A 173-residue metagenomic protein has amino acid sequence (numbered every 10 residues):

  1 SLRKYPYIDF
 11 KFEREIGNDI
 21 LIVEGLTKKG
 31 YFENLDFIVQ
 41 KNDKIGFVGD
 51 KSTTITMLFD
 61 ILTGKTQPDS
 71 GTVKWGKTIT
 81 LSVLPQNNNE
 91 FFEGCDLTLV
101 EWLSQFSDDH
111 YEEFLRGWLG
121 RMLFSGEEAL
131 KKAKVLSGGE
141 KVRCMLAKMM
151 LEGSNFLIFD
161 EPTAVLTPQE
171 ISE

Functional and structural regions predicted by a protein language model:
S1-N34, I38-K41: Coupling and communication elements adjacent to P-loop NTPase active sites across diverse families
K44, G49-D50, T54-Y111, L115: ABC ATPase nucleotide-binding domain signature region
K51, S137, T167: ABC transporter NBD signature
I55, K141-C144, I171: ABC ATPase nucleotide-binding domain signature region
N87, T98, F124, E128-K132 (+1 more regions): Interfacial catalytic loop of ABC nucleotide-binding domains
K132-L136, E140, A147: Conserved ABC ATPase signature
K148-L157, E161: A short, proline-enriched helix->beta-strand linker immediately N-terminal to the Walker B motif in ABC-type P-loop
E161-E173: Glycine-rich phosphate-binding loops of nucleotide-dependent enzymes
